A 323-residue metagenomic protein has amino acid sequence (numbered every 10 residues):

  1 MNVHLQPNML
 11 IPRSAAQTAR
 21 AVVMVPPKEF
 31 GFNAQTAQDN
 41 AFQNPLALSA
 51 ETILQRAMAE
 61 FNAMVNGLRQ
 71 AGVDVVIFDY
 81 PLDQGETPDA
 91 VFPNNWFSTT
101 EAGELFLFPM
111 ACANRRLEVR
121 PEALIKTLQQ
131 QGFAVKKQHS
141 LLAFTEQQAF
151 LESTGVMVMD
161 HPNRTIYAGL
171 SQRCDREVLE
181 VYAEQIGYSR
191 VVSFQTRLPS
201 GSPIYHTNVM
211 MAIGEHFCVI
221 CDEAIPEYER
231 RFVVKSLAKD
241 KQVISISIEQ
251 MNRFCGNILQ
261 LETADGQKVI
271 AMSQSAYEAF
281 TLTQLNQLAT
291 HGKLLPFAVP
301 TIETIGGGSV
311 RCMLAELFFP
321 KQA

Functional and structural regions predicted by a protein language model:
M1-A323: The feature marks the mature, well-folded catalytic cores of soluble enzymes
